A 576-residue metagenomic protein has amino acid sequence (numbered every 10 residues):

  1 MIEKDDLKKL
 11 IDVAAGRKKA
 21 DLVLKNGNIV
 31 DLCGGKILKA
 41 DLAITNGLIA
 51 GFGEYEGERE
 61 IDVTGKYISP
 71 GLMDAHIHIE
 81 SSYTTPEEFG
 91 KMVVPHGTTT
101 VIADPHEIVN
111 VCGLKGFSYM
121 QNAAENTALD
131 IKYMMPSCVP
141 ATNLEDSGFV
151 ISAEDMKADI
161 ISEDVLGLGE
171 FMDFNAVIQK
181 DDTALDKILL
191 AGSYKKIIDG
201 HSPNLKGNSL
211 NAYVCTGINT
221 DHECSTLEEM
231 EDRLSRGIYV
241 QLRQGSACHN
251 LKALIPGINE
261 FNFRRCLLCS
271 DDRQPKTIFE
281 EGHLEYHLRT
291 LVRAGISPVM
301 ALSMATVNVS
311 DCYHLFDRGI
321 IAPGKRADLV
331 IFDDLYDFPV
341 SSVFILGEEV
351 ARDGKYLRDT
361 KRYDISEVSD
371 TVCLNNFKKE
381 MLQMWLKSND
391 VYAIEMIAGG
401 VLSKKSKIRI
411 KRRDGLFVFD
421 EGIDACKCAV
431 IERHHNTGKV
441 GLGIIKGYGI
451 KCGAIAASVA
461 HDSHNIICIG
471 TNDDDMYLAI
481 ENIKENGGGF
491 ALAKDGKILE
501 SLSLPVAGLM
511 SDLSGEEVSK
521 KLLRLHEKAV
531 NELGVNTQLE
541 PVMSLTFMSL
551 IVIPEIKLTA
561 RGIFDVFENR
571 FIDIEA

Functional and structural regions predicted by a protein language model:
M1-A40, I44-T45, G53, V94-H96 (+2 more regions): Active-site microenvironment of metallo-dependent hydrolases
I2-V13, G90-I197, F261, L499-S503: Divalent-metal coordination cores built from histidine and acidic residues
K18-N26, T45-N46, E54-A103: Replace "His-x-His-based motif
D21-L22, R59, G71, T99-V101 (+13 more regions): Structural motif
G27, G47, G65, H76 (+9 more regions): Divalent metal-coordination and catalytic microenvironments
H78-S82, H106-I108, P136-A141, F171-F174 (+4 more regions): Active-site beta-loop-alpha junctions enriched in small/polar residues
C112-G116, T142-G148, Q179-T183, S209-Y213 (+9 more regions): Short acidic, glycine/serine/threonine-rich loops at helix termini
V150-E170, A176-Q241, C248-L268, F279-R293 (+2 more regions): Histidine/acidic residue-rich metal-binding segments in metalloenzymes
